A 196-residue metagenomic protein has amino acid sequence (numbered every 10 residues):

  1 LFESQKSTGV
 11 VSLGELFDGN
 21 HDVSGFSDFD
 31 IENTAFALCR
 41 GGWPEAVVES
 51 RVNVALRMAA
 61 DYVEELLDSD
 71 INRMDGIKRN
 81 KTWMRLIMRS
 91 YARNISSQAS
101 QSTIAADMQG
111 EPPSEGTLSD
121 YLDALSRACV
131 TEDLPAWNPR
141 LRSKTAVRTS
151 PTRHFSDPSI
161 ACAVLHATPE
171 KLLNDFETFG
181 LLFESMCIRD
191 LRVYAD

Functional and structural regions predicted by a protein language model:
L1-F17: Conserved small helical "lid"/interfacial subdomain of P-loop NTPases
S4, G41, I87: A residue-level signal for conserved active-site and pocket-lining positions in enzyme catalytic cores
K6, L38, A106: Short polybasic/polar patches that bind polyanions
D18-E65: Amphipathic alpha-helical "lid/sensor" segments that cap RecA-like P-loop NTPase cores
V47-D196: Accessory nucleic acid-recognition modules appended to NTPase machines
